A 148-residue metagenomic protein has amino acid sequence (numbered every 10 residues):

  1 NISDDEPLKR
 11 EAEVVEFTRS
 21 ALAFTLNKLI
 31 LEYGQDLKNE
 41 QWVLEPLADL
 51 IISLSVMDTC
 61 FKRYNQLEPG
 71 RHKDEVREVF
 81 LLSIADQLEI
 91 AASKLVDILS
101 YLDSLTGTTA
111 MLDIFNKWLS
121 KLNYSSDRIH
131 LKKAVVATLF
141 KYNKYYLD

Functional and structural regions predicted by a protein language model:
N1-D148: Flavin-dependent oxidoreductase catalytic core characteristic of acyl-CoA dehydrogenase/oxidase-like enzymes
